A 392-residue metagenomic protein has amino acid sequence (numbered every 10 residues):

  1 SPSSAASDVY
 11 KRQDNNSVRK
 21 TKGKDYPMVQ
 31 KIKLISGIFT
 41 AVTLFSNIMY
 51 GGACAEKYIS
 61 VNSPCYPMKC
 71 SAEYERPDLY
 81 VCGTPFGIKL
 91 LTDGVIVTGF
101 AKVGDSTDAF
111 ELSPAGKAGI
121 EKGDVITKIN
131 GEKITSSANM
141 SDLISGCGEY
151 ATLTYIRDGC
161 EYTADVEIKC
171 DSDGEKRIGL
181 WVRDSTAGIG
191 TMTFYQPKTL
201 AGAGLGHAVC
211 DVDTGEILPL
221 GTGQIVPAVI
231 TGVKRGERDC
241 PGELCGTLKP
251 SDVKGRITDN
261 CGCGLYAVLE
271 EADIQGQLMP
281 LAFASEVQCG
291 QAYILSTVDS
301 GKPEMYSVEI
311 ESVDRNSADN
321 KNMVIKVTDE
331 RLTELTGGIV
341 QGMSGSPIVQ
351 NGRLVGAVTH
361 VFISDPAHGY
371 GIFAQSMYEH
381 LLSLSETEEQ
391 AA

Functional and structural regions predicted by a protein language model:
S1-Q13: Single conserved hydrophobic/aromatic residue that forms the stacking wall/gate of nucleotide- or nucleobase-binding
K33-G52: Sec-dependent N-terminal signal peptides of Gram-positive bacterial secreted proteins and lipoproteins
I48-N62: Sec-dependent signal peptide cleavage junction
Y74-R76, T84-F86, E121, M140-L180 (+1 more regions): PDZ-domain C-terminal substructure recognizer with occasional recognition of PDZ-binding tails
T84-K117, E121: PDZ/PDZ-like groove recognition
A115-S137, I348-N351, V355-G356: Conserved PDZ fold ligand-binding element
K128-C160, D365-A367, I372-Q375: PDZ domains, with a preference for the canonical peptide-binding region formed by the helix
K169-G337, Q341, Q350-N351, T359 (+1 more regions): Serine endopeptidase catalytic core focused on the charge-relay Asp
